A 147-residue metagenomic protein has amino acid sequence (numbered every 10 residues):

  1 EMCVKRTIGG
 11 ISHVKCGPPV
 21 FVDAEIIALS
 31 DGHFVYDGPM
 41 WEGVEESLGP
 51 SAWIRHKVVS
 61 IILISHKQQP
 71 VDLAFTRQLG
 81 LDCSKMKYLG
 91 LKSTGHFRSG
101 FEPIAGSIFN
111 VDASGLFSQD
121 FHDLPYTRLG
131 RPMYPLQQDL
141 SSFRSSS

Functional and structural regions predicted by a protein language model:
E1-R55: C-terminal catalytic subdomain
H33-S147: Extended hydrophobic packing segments that form well-structured cores
